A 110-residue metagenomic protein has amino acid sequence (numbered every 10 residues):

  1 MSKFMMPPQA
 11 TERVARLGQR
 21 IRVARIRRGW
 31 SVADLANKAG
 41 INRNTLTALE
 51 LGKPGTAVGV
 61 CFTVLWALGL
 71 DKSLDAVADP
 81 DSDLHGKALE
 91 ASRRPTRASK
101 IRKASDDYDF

Functional and structural regions predicted by a protein language model:
S2-R27: A short, Lys/Arg-rich alpha-helix, primarily the initiator
R20, S31, A57-V60: Residues that mark the N-terminal boundary/hinge immediately upstream of a DNA-recognition element
G29-T47: Short alpha-helical DNA-recognition segment
K53-W66: Short, basic-rich loop-to-helix N-cap that marks the start of a DNA-contacting helix
D75-F110: Short, charged recognition helix plus adjacent turn of helix-turn-helix-like nucleic-acid-binding domains
